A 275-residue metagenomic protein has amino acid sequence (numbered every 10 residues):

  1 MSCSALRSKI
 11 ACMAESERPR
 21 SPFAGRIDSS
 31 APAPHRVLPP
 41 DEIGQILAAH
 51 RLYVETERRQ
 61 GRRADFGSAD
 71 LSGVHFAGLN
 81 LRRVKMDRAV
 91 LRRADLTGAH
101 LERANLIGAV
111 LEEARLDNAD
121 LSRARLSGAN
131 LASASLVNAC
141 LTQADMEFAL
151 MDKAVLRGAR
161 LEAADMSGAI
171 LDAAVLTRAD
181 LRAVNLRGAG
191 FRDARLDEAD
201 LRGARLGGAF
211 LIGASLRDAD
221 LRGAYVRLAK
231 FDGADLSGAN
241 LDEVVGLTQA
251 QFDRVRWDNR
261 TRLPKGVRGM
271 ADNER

Functional and structural regions predicted by a protein language model:
M1-S2, A124: Short intrinsically disordered, low-complexity coil segments enriched in acidic
E15-P19, A31-Q45, T56-R275: Tandem repeat scaffolds
F23-D28: N-terminal coiled-coil dimerization/initiation module
H50: Active-site environment of non-heme Fe oxygenases that use a 2-His-1-carboxylate facial triad
Y53: Basic DNA-binding region of bZIP-type proteins
